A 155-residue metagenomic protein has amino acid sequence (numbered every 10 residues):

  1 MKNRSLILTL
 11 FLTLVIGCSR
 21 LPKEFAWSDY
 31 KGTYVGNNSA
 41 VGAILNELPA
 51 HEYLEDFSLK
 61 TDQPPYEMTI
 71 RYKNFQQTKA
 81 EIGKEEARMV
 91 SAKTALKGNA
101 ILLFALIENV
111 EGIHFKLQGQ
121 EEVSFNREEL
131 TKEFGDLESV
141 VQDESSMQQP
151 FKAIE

Functional and structural regions predicted by a protein language model:
M1, G42-I44, L96-N99: Short secondary-structure boundary micro-motifs
K2, F25-S28, A87, K97: Generic preference for well-ordered secondary structure
K2-L21: Sec-dependent N-terminal signal peptides of Gram-positive bacterial secreted proteins and lipoproteins
S19-A80: N-proximal, solvent-exposed amphipathic alpha-helical segments enriched in charged/polar residues
K23, Y34-N37, M89, V123 (+2 more regions): Intrinsic-disorder-associated interaction segments
E55-E121: Mature extracytoplasmic domains of secretory-pathway proteins
G112-E155: Polar/charged, Gly/Pro-rich intrinsically disordered segments
